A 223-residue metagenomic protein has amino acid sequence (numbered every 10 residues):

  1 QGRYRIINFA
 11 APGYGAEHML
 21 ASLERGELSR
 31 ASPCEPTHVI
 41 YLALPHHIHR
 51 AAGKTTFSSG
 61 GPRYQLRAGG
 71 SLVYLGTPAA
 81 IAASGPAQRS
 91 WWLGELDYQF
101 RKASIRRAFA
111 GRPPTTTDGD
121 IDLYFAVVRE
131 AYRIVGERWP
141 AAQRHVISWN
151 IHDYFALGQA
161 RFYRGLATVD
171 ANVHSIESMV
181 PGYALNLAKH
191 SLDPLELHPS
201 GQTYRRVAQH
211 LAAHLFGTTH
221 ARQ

Functional and structural regions predicted by a protein language model:
Q1-G15, L20-P33, I40: Serine-esterase "nucleophile elbow" of acetyl-processing enzymes
Q1-R3, A141-Q143, D170-V173: A generic structural signal for alpha->beta connector loops
R5-F9, H38-L42, H145-S148, H174-S175: Structural recognition of the beta-strand scaffold that forms the well-ordered cores of secreted hydrolase catalytic
A16, L20, I121, F125 (+1 more regions): Short, amphipathic alpha-helical "lid/cap" segments that border enzyme active or binding sites
E27, A43, V135-W139, L211 (+2 more regions): Sec/Tat-exported extracytoplasmic proteins
S29-E35, R138-A142: Glycine-rich phosphate-binding loop signature in dinucleotide/nucleotide-binding domains
L44-G165, I176-D193: Serine-dependent acyl-ester chemistry module
L192-Q223: Histidine-centered active-site loop/cap adjacent to the catalytic His in serine esterases/O-acetyl transfer systems
